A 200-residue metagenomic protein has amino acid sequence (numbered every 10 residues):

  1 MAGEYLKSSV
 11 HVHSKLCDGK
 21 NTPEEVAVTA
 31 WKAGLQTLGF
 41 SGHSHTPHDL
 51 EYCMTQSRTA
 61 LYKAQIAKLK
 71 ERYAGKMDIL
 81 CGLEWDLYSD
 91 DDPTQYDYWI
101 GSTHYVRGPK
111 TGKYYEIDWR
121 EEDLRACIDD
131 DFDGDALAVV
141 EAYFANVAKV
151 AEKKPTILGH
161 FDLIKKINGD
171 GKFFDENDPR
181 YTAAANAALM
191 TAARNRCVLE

Functional and structural regions predicted by a protein language model:
M1-L87, K165-A188: An N-terminally biased module of ancient metal coordination in phosphate/nucleic-acid-related enzymes
E4, R72, Q95-D97, K113-Y114: Intrinsically disordered, low-complexity N-terminal regions enriched in serine/proline/glycine with scattered basic
Y5-S9, T37-G39, D78-L80, D97-I100 (+2 more regions): Structural preference for beta-strand elements that scaffold enzyme active sites
H13-D18, G101-G108, K113-E200: Domain-core and long-helix interface of multi-subunit machines
A33, G75, T94, E152-T156: Structured loop/turn residues at beta-strand edges in well-structured enzyme cores
L87-T94: Catalytic cores of alpha/beta
